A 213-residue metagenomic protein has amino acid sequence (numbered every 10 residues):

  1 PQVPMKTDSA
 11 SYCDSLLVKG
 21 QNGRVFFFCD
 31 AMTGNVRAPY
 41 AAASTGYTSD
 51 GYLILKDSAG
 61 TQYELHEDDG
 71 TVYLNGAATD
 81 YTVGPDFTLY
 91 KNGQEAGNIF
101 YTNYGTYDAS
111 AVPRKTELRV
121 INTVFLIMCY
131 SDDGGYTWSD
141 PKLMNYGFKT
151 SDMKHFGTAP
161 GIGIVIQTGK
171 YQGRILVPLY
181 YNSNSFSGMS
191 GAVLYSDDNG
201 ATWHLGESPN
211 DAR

Functional and structural regions predicted by a protein language model:
P1-R213: Asp-box/BNR beta-propeller blade signature and adjacent active/binding-site loops in extracellular glycan-interacting
